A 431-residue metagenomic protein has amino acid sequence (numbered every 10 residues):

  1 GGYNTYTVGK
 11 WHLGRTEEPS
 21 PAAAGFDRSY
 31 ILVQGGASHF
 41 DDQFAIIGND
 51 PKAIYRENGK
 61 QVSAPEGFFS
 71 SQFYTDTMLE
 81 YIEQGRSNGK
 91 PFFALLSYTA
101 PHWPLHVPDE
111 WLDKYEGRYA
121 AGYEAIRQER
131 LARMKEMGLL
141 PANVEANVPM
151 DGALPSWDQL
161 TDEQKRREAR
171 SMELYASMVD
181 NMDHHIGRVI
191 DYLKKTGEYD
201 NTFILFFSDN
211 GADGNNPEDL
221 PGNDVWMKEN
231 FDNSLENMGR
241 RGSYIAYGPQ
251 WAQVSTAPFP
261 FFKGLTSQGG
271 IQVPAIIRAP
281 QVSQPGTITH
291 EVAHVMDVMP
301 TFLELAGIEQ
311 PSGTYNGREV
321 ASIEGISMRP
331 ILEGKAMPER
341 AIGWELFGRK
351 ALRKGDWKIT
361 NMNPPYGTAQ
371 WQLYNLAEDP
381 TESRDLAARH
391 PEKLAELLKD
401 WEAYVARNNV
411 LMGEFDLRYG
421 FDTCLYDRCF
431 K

Functional and structural regions predicted by a protein language model:
G1, F92-Y98, Y175, V179-M182 (+7 more regions): Beta-strand elements within well-structured catalytic alpha/beta cores of enzymes that handle phosphate/sulfate esters
G1-Y6, G25-D27, S87-A94, E198-I204 (+3 more regions): Loop/turn elements at helix/coil->beta-strand transitions in domains of secreted/extracellular proteins
Y3, L13-E116, A121, E129 (+2 more regions): Formylglycine-dependent
T7-P19, L32-G35, A94-P104, E145-P155 (+6 more regions): Short, solvent-exposed turn/loop segments enriched in Gly/Ser/Thr/Pro and often Arg
T16-A22, H39-A45, L95-S97, P104-L112 (+7 more regions): Short, solvent-exposed loop/turn and secondary-structure capping segments
A37-D41, A45-V62, G117, I190-D191 (+2 more regions): Substrate-binding rim/cap in mid-to-C-terminal beta-strand-loop elements of soluble/periplasmic
T75-E83, G117-P141, Q164-T202, A212-G214 (+1 more regions): A long, amphipathic alpha-helix that forms part of the scaffold/cap immediately adjacent to metal-dependent active
A146-A153, Q159-E168, V298, L303 (+5 more regions): Long, internal low-complexity/basic segments
